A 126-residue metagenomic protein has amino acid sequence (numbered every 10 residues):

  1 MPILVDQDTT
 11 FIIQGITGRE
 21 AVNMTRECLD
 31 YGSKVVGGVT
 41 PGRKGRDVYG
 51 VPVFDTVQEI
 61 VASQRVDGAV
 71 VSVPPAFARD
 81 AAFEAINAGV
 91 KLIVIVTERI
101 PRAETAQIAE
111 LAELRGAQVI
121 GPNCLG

Functional and structural regions predicted by a protein language model:
M1-D8, Q58, I108: A short, basic/flexible loop-to-alpha-helix module at the beginning of a structural domain
Q7-T17: Conserved N-terminal Rossmann-fold NAD(P)-binding element of oxidoreductases
I13, G37-T40, V71, I93-I95 (+1 more regions): General beta-strand structural signal in soluble alpha/beta enzymes
T17, T25-V48: NAD(P)-binding Rossmann-fold cofactor-contacting core
A21-V22, A78: N-terminal Rossmann-fold NAD(P) dinucleotide-binding loop
T25, V57, A82-F83: Generic hydrophobic/aromatic pocket-lining and core-packing "Φ" positions
V61-G68, S72-R99: Rossmann-fold NAD(P) dinucleotide-binding segment
E98-G121: Rossmann-fold NAD(P)-binding glycine/threonine-rich loop
